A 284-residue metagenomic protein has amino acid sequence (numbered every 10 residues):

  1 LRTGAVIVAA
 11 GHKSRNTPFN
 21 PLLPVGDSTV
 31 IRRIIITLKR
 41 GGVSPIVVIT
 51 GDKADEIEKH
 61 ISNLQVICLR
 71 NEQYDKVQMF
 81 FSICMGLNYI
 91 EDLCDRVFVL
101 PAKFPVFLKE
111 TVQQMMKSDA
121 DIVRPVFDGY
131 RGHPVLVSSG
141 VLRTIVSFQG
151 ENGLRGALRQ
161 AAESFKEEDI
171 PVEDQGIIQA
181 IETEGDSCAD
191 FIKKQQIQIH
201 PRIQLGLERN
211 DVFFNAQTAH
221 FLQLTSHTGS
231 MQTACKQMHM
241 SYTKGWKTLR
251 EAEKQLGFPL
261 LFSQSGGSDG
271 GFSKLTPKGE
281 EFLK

Functional and structural regions predicted by a protein language model:
L1-P18: N-terminal nucleotide-binding beta1-loop-alpha1 segment
I31-R96, E110: Conserved N-terminal catalytic core of the sugar/cofactor nucleotidyltransferase
Q73-R143: Conserved beta-loop-beta/alpha segment of the NTase-like Rossmann-fold superfamily that binds/positions NTPs
Q149-H200: Conserved alpha/beta core of the MobA/IspD/sugar-nucleotide pyrophosphorylase nucleotidyltransferase superfamily
Q196-N210: Short, Lys/Arg-enriched N-terminal segment that forms or immediately precedes the first helix of a structured domain
T228-T233: Short helix-boundary/capping micro-motifs
H239-Y242: Short coil turns linking two alpha-helices in DNA-binding domains
K254-S273: A short LG(V/I)-centered, amphipathic sequence patch enriched for acidic residue(s) preceding the LG motif
